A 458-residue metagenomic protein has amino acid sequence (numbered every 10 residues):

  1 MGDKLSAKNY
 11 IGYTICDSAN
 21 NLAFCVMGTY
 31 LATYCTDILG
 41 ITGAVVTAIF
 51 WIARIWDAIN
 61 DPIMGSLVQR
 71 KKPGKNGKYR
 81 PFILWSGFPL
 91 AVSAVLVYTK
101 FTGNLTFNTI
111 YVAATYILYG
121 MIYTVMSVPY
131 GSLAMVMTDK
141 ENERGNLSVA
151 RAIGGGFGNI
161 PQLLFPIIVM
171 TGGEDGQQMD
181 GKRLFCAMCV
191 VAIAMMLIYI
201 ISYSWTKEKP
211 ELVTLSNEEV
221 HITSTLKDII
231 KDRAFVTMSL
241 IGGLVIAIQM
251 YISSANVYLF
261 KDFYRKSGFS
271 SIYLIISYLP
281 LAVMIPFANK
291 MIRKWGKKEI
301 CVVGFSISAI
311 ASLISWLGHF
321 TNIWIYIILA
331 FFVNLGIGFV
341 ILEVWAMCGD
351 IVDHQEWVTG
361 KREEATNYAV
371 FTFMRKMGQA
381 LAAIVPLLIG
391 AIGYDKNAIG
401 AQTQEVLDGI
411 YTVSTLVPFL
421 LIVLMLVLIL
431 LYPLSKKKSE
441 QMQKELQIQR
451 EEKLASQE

Functional and structural regions predicted by a protein language model:
G2-E458: Membrane-embedded alpha-helical bundles of multi-pass transporters/translocases, especially carrier/permease families
